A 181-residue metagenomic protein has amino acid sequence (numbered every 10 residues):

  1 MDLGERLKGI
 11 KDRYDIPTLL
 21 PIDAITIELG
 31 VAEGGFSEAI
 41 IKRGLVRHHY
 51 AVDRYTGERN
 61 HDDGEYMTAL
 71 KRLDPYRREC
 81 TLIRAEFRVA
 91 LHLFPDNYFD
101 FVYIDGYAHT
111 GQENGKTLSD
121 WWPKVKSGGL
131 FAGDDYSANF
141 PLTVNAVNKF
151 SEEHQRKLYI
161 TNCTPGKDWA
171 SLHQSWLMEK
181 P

Functional and structural regions predicted by a protein language model:
M1: S-adenosyl-L-methionine
G4, K11-P181: S-adenosylmethionine/decaboxylated-SAM
